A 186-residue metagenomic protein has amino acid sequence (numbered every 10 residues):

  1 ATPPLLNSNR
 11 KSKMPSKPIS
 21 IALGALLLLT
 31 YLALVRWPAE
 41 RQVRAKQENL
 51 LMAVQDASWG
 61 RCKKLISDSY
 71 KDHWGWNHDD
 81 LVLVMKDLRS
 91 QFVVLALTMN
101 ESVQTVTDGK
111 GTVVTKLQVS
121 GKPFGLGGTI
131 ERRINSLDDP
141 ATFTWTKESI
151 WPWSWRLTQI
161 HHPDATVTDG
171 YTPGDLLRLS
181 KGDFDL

Functional and structural regions predicted by a protein language model:
A1-K13, P38: N-terminal amphipathic/basic-hydrophobic helices that include classical n-h-c signal peptides and signal-anchor
R10-K11, R89-A96, R133-N135: Short, solvent-exposed secondary-structure boundary motifs
K13-D68, D80-L83, D87: Short, low-complexity N-terminal intrinsically disordered segments enriched in polar/charged residues
A33, W37, D72-G75, R132: Charge-dense, low-complexity intrinsically disordered segments
Q47, V94-E101, P152, L157: Hydrophobic residues on conserved beta-strands that form the core of alpha/beta folds
K63-F124: Short solvent-exposed beta->alpha transition segments
V106-L186: Exposed beta-sheet edge and beta->alpha loop/turn motif
